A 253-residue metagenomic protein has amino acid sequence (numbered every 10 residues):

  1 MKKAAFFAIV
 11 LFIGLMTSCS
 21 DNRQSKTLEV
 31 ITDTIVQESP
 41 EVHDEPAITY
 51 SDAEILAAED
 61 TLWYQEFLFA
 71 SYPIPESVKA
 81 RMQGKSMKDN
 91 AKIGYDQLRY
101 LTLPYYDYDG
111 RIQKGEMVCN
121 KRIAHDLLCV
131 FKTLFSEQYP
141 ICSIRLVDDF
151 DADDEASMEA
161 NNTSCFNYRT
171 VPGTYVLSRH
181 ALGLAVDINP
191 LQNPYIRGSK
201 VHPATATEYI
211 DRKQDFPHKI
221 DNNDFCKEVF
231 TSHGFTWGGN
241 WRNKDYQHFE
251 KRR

Functional and structural regions predicted by a protein language model:
M1-A4: Positively charged n-region of N-terminal signal peptides that target proteins for export
L15-S18: C-terminal motif of bacterial Sec signal peptides marking the signal peptidase cleavage site
S20-N22: Bacterial signal peptide processing site
D33-T34, T61: Coil residues (strongly favoring Ser/Thr
D89, I112-K121, T174, D211-P217: Second-shell loop/turn segments in exported
I93-S157: Active-site acidic/histidine clusters and adjacent loop/turn architecture that either coordinate catalytic ions
Q138-C142, D154-P190: Mid-length scaffold segments of soluble, non-membrane domains
V171-G173, L177, L182-R253: Catalytic cores and adjacent binding grooves of peptidoglycan-active enzymes
